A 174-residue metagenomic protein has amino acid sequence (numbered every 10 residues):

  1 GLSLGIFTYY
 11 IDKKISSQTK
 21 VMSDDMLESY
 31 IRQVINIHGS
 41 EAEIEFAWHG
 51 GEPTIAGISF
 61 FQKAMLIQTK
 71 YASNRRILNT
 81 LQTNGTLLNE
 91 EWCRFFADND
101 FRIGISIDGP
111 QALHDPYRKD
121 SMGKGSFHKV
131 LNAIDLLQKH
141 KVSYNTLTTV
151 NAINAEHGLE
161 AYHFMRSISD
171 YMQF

Functional and structural regions predicted by a protein language model:
G1-D25: Canonical Radical SAM [4Fe-4S] cluster-binding loop centered on the CxxxCxxC motif and its immediate flanking residues
I15-Q18, T54-I58: A generic structural signal for short coil/turn motifs at secondary-structure boundaries
L27-A47, A56-F174: Radical SAM/AdoMet-radical enzyme domain recognition
G51: Active-site neighborhood of divalent metal-dependent phosphoester/pyrophosphate hydrolases
